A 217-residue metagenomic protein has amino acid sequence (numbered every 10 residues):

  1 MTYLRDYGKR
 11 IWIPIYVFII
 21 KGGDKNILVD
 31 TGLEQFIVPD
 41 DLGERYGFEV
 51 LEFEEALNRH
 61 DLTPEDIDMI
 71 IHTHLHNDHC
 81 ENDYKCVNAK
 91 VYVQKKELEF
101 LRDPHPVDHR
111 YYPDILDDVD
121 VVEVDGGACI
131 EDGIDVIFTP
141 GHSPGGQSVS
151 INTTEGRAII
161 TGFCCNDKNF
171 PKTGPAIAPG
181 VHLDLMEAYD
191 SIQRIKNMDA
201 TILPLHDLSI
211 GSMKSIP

Functional and structural regions predicted by a protein language model:
M1-E55, S148-F163: Conserved beta-strand hairpin/beta-sheet module of binuclear metal-dependent hydrolase folds, prominently
D24, V87-K90, D199: Residue-level detector of structured alpha->beta connecting loops
E34-I37, A128, D135-F138, P144-S215: Metallo-beta-lactamase
D40-G43, H105, K214-I216: Short, solvent-exposed loop/turn segments at secondary-structure boundaries
F48-L51, E55-L62, D66, V93-F138 (+1 more regions): Metallo-beta-lactamase
I67-D78: Metallo-beta-lactamase
Y84-V87, L116: Short, conserved loop/helix-junction motifs that constitute active-site signature segments in enzyme catalytic cores
K90-K95, I160-G162: Short hydrophobic/aromatic-enriched beta-strand-loop microsegments
